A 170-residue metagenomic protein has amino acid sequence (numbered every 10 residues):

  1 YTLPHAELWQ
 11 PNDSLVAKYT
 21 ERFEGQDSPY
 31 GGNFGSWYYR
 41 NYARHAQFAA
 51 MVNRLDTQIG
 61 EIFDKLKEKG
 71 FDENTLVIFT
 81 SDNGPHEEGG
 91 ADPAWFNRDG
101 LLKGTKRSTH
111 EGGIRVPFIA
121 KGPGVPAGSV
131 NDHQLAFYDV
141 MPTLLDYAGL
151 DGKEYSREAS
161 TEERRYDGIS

Functional and structural regions predicted by a protein language model:
Y1-M141, L145-R165: Active-site-proximal cap/lid insertion segments
